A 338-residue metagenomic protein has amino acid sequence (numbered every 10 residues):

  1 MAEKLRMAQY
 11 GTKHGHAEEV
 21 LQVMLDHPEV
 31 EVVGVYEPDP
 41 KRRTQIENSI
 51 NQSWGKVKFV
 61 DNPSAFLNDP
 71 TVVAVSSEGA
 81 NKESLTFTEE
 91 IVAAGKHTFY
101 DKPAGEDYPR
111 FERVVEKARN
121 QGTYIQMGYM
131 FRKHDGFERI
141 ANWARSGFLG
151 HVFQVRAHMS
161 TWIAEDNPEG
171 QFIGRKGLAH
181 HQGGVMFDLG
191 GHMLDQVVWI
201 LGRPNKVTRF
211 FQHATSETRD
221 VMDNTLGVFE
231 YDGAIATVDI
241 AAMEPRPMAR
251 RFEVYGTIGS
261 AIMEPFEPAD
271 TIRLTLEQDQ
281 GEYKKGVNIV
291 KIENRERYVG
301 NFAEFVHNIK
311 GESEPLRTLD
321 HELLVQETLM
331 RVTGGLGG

Functional and structural regions predicted by a protein language model:
M1-K4, V30, A74-S76, E304-G338: C-terminal helix-rich "cap/oligomerization" subdomain common to oxidoreductases
M1-S53, V306: N-terminal Rossmann-like dinucleotide-binding module
E3, L194-P268, V299-E312: Contiguous beta-strand/loop segments that form the cofactor/metal-binding neighborhood of enzyme cores
K4, H27, M130, D166 (+1 more regions): C-terminal glycine/acidic-rich active-site capping loop/insertion
Q9, D61, Y100, I125-M127 (+1 more regions): Hydrophobic residues in well-ordered beta-strands that form the structural core
G15, F131-F210, T215-E217: Predominantly a Rossmann-like dinucleotide-binding segment in NAD(P)-dependent oxidoreductases
K58-N68: Short acidic low-complexity segments
A74, A80-N81, L85-R132, G147: Beta-strand-loop-alpha-helix segment that lines the small-molecule cofactor/substrate pocket of alpha/beta enzymes
